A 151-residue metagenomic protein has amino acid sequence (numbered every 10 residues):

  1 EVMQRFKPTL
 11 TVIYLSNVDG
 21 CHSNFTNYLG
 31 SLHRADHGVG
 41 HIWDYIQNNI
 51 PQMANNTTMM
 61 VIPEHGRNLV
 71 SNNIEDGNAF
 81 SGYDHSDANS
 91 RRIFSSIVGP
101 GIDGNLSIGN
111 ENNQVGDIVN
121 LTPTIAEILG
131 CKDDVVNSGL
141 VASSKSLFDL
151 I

Functional and structural regions predicted by a protein language model:
E1-H41, Y45, E75: Active-site His/acidic residue clusters
I13-V18, I62-H65, V98-P100: Active-site-proximal beta-strand/loop segments in catalytic clefts of secreted hydrolases
L29-G30, D36, G40, D44-N55 (+1 more regions): Membrane-interface soluble catalytic domains
